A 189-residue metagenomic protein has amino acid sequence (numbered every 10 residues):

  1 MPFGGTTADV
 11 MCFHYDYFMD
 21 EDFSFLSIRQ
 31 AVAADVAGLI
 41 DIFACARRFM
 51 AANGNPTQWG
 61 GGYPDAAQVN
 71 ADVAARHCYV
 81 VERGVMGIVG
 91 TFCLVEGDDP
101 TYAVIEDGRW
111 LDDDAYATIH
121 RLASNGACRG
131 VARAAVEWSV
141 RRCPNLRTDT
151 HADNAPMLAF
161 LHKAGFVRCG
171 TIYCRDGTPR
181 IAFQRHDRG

Functional and structural regions predicted by a protein language model:
S27-D41: A short beta-loop-alpha structural element at the N-terminal edge of CoA-dependent acyl/N-acetyltransferase catalytic
R47-A67: Conserved GNAT-fold acetyl-CoA-binding loop/helix
A67-V80, G97-T101: A short helix-loop-beta-strand connector motif used in the catalytic cores of GNAT acetyltransferases and, in some
A75-F92: Conserved beta-hairpin
C93-A127: Conserved acyl-donor/pantetheine-binding loop and adjacent beta-alpha core of acyl/acetyltransferases and related
S124-R141, A159-K163: Conserved acetyl-CoA-binding loop-helix of GNAT-fold acetyltransferases
R133, A152-G170, T178: Conserved active-site alpha-helix within GNAT-family acetyltransferase domains
R142-D153: Conserved GNAT acetyl-CoA-binding A-motif
